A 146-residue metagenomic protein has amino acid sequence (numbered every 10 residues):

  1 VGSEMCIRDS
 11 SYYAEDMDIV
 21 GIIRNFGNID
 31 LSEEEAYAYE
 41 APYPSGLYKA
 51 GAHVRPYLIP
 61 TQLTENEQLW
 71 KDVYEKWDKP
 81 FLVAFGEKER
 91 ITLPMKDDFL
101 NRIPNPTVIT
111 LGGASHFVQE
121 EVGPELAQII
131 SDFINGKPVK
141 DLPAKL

Functional and structural regions predicted by a protein language model:
V1-I7: Short, small-residue-biased leader/transition segments that mark boundaries at the very start of proteins
I19-L31, A38-P44, R55-Q62: Helix-loop "lid/cap" segments that line or gate small-molecule binding pockets
G21-L31, E87-L93, V118: A structural preference for long, well-packed, hydrophobic secondary-structure segments
I23, Y37-E40, H53, L100 (+2 more regions): Non-transmembrane alpha-helical segments in soluble domains of secreted/periplasmic/extracellular proteins
F26-D30, L63, W77, E125 (+1 more regions): Preference for well-ordered, secondary-structure-rich cores of eukaryotic proteins
L47-R102, T110: Conserved serine/cysteine hydrolase catalytic core
P106-L146: Catalytic active-site module of serine/aspartate enzymes centered on a nucleophile-bearing elbow/loop
